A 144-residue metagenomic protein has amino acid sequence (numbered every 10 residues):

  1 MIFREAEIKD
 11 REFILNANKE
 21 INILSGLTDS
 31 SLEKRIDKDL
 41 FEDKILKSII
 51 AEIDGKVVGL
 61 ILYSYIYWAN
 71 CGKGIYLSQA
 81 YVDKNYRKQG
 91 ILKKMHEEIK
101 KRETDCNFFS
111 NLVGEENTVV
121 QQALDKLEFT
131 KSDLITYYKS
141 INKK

Functional and structural regions predicted by a protein language model:
M1-K9, N142-K144: Conserved N-terminal entry element of GNAT/NAT acetyltransferase domains
A6, A80-V82, V113: Hydrophobic adenine-recognition pocket in adenosine-nucleotide-binding enzymes
I8, N16-G72: Acetyl-CoA-dependent GNAT
L46, D105-F108: Short, high-confidence coil segments that cap the C-terminus of an alpha-helix and link into the following beta-strand
K73-K84: Conserved acetyl-CoA binding element of GNAT-fold acetyltransferases
V82, K88-K101, Q122, K126: Conserved acetyl-CoA-binding loop-helix of GNAT-fold acetyltransferases
F109-Q121: Conserved beta-strand-loop-alpha-helix junction that forms the acyl-donor binding cleft
D125-I135: Conserved acetyl-CoA-binding loop of GNAT-fold acetyltransferases
